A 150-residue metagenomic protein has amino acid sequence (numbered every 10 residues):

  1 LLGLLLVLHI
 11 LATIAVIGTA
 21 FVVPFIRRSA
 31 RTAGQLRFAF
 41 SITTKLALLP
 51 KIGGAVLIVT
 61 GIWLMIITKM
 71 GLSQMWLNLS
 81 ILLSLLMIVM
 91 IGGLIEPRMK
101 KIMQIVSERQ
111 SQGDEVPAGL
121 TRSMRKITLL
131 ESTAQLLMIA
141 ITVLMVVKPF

Functional and structural regions predicted by a protein language model:
L1-F150: Polytopic transmembrane helical bundles with strong interfacial aromatic enrichment
